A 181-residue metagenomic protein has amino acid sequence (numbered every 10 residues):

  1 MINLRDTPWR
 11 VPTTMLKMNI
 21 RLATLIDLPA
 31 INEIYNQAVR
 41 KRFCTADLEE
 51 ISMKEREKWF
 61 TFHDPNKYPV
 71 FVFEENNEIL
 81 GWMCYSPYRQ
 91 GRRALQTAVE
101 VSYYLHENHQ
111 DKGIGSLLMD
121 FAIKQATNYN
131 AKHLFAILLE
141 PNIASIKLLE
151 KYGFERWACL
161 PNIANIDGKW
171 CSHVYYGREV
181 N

Functional and structural regions predicted by a protein language model:
N19-I31: A short beta-loop-alpha structural element at the N-terminal edge of CoA-dependent acyl/N-acetyltransferase catalytic
N32, N36-W59: Conserved GNAT-fold acetyl-CoA-binding loop/helix
I51-N108, M119-D120, E179-V180: Acetyl-CoA-dependent GNAT
E78-G81, A144, W170: Glycine-rich acetyl-CoA-binding "A-motif" of GNAT/NAT acetyltransferases
Q90, F135-L138, E155-S172: Conserved catalytic-core motifs of GNAT/GCN5-like acyltransferases
Q110, A136-I146: Conserved beta-strand-loop-alpha-helix junction that forms the acyl-donor binding cleft
D111-K124, K147-K151: Conserved acetyl-CoA-binding loop-helix of GNAT-fold acetyltransferases
A126-L138: Conserved GNAT acetyl-CoA-binding A-motif
